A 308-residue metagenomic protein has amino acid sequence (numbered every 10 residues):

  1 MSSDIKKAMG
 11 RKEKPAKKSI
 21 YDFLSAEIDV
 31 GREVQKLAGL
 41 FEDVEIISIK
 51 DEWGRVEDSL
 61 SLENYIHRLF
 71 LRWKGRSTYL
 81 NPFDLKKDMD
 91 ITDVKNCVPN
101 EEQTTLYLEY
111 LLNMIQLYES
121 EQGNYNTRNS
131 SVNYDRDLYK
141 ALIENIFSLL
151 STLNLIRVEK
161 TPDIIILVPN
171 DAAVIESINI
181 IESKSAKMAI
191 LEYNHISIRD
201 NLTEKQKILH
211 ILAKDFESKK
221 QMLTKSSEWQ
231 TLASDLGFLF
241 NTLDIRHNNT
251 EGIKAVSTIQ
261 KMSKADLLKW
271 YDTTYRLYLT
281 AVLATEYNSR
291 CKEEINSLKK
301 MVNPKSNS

Functional and structural regions predicted by a protein language model:
S2-I146: Charged interaction/catalytic cores of defense and host-pathogen modules
A38, V44, I49-E57, F70-L71 (+4 more regions): Acidic, Ser/Thr/Gly/Pro-rich intrinsically disordered interaction regions
S77-C97, S185-D200, N249-M262: Short amphipathic alpha-helical segments and their helix-coil junctions
P99, S131-Y134, R199-K207, D266: Conserved aromatic-histidine-acidic binding/catalytic patches
T105-E121, K214-S218, D272-A284: Short, hydrophobic/amphipathic alpha-helical patches that form generic packing surfaces within helical domains
Y110-A189, N194: Helix-loop junctions and short alpha-helical segments
D200-K225: Extended serine/threonine-enriched, polar tracts that run as long, contiguous segments within proteins
H210, Q221-S308: Alpha-helical oligomerization segments
